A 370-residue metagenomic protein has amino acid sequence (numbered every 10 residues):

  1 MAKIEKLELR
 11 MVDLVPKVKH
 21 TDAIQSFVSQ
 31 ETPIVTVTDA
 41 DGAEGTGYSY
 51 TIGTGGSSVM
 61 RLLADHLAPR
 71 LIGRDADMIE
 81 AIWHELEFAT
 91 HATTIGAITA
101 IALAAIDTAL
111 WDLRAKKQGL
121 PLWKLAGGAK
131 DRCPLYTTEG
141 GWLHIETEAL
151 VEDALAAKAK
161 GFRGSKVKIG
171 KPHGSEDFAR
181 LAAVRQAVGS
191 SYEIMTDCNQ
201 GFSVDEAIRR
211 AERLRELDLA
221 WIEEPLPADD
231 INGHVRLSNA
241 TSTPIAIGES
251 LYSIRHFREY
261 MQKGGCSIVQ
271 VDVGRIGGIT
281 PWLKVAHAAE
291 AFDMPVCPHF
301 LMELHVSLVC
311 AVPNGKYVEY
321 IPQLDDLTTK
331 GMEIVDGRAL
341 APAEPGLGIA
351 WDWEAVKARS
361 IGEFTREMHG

Functional and structural regions predicted by a protein language model:
M1-T46, Y50-I52, D325: Structured beta-strand/loop patches that form or line metal/cofactor-binding pockets in enzymes
A2, L7-L14, S26, C297-G370: Flexible C-terminal active-site loop/helix
I4, G42, L67, I106 (+8 more regions): Conserved, mostly hydrophobic/aromatic
K6, T38-K117: Metal- or metallocofactor-binding catalytic centers and their adjacent structured scaffolds across diverse enzyme
G55-M60, R258-K263, P281-K284, M302-N314 (+1 more regions): Histidine/acidic-residue-rich catalytic or RNA/ligand-binding cores of hydrolases and nuclease-related proteins
T93, Q118-L143, R180, G189-S191: N-terminal small/glycine-rich loop or linker at the start of catalytic domains across soluble metabolic enzymes
C133-A149, C198-S203, A246: Active-site mouth loops of central-metabolism enzymes
V167-H299: Catalytic core of soluble alpha/beta enzymes
